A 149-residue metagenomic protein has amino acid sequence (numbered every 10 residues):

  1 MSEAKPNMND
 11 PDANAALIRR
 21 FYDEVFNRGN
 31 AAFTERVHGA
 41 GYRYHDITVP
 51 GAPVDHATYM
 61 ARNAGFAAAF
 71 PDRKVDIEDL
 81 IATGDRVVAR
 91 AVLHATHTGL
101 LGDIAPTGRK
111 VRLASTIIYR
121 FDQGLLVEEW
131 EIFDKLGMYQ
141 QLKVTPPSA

Functional and structural regions predicted by a protein language model:
M1-A149: C-terminal and inter-domain tail/linker signature
